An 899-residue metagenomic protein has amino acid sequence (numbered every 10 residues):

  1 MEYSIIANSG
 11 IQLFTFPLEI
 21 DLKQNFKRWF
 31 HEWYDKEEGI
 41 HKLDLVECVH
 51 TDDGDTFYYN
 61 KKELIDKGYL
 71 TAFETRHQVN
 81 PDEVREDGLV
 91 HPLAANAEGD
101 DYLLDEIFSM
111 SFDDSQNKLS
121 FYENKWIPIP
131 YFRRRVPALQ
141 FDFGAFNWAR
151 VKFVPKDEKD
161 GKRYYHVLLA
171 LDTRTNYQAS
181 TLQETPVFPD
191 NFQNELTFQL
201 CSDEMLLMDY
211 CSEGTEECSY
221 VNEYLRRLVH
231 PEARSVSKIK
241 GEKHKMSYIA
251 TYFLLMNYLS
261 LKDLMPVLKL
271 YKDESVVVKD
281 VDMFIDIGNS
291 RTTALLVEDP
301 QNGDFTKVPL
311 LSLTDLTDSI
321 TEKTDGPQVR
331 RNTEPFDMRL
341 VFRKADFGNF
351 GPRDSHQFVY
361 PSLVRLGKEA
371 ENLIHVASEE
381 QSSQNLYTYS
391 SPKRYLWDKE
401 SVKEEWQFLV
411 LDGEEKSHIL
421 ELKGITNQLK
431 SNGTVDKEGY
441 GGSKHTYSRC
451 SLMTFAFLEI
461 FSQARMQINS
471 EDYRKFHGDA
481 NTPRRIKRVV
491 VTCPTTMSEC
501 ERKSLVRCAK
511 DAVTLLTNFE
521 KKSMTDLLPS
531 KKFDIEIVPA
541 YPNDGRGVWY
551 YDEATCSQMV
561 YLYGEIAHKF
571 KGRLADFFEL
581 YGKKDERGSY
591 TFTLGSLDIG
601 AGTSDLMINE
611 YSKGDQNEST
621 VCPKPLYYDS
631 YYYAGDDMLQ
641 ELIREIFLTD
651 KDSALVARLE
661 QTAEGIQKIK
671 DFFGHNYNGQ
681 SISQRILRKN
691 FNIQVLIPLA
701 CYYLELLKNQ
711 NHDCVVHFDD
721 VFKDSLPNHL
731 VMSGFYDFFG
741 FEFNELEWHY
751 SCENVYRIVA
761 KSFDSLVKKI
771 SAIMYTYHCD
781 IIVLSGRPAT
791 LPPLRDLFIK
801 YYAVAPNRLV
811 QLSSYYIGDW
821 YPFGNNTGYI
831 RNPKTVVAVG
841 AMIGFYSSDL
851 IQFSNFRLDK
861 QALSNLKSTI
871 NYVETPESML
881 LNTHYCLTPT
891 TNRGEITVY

Functional and structural regions predicted by a protein language model:
E2-K240, S312-P483, K487, C493 (+3 more regions): Phosphate-binding loop and its immediate beta->loop->alpha context in nucleotide/phosphate-handling enzymes
E2-N8, P17, D21, F26 (+11 more regions): Gly/Thr-rich phosphate-binding beta-strand-loop-beta motif of the actin/hexokinase/Hsp70
K27, V236-Y248, K279, G572-L580 (+3 more regions): Acidic, glycine/GT-rich loop-and beta-edge segments that sit at the periphery of enzyme/chaperone cores
T251-D280, K522-G595, G840, L850: Conserved phosphate-binding catalytic cores of ATP/NTP-utilizing and phosphoryl-transfer enzymes
T251-S260, Q384-T388, G442-I468, S498-L505 (+5 more regions): Phosphate/oxyanion-binding active-site loops and adjacent basic polyanion-contact surfaces
N257-V278, L452-N481, Q558-R587, H729-C779 (+1 more regions): Phosphate/ATP-binding catalytic cores across multiple sugar-kinase/actin-like superfamilies, primarily ASKHA
P483-S504, C779-F798: Glycine-rich phosphate-binding loops at beta-strand->alpha-helix junctions
V513-Y551, I799-V836: Conserved phosphate-binding/catalytic loops in two-lobed NTP-binding clefts
